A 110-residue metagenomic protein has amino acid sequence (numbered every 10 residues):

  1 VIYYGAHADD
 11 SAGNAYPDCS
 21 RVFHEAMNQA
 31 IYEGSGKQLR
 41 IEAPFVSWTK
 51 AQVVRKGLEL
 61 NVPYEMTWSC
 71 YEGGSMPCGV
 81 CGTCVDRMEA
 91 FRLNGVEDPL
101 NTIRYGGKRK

Functional and structural regions predicted by a protein language model:
V1-K110: Nucleotide-activated chemistry modules centered on ATP-dependent adenylation/adenylyltransferase
